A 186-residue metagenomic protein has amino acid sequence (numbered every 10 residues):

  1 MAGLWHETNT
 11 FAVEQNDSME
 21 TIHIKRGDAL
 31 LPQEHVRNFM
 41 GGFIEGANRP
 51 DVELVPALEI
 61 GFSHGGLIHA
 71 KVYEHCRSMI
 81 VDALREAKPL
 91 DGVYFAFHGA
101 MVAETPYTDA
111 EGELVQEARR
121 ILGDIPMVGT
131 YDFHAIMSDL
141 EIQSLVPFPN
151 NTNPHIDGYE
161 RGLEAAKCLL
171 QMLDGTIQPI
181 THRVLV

Functional and structural regions predicted by a protein language model:
M1-R49: N-terminal amphipathic/basic leader segments beginning at the initiator methionine
A2, A57, P149: Active-site-proximal beta-strand elements of phosphoester/diester hydrolases
W5-E7, A70-R77, R85-D174: Active-site histidine-anchored catalytic micro-motif
H23, S144-P149, V184-V186: Short acidic (Asp/Glu) and glycine-rich catalytic loops that position anionic groups and cofactors
I44-R85: Low-complexity, highly charged intrinsically disordered N-terminal segments that act as targeting/localization
E59-H64, F95-H98, A135, R183-V186: Short, glycine/charge-rich beta-strand/loop segments that flank catalytic centers and engage negatively charged groups
L173-V186: Internal, active-site/partner-interface "lid" segment
